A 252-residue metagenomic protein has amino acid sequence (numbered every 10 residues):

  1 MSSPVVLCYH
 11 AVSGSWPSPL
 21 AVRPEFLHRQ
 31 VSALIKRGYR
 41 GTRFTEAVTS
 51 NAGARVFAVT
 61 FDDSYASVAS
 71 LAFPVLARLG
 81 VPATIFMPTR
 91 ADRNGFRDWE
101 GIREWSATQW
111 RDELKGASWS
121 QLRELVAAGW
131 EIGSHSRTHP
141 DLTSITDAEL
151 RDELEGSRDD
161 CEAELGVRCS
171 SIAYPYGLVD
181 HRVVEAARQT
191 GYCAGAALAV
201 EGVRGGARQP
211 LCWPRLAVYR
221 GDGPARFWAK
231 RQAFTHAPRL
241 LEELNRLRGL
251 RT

Functional and structural regions predicted by a protein language model:
M1, I35-K36, P74-G80, A117-S134 (+2 more regions): Acidic (Asp/Glu)-rich catalytic clusters
M1-T60, A66-L71, S144-T252: C-terminal active-site subregion of NodB/CE4 polysaccharide deacetylases
L7-A11, E131-P140: Histidine-centered catalytic micro-motifs
T60-F61, G133: Generic enzyme active-site microenvironment
Y65-A66, T138: Short, glycine/acidic-enriched loop or turn micro-motifs at the edges of active sites
L71-T89: A short alpha/beta connector and helix-capping loop motif
F86-P88, H135, A197-L198: Generic beta-sheet signal
R93-D112: Aromatic- and acidic-residue-enriched segments that line the glycan-binding/catalytic groove of carbohydrate-active
